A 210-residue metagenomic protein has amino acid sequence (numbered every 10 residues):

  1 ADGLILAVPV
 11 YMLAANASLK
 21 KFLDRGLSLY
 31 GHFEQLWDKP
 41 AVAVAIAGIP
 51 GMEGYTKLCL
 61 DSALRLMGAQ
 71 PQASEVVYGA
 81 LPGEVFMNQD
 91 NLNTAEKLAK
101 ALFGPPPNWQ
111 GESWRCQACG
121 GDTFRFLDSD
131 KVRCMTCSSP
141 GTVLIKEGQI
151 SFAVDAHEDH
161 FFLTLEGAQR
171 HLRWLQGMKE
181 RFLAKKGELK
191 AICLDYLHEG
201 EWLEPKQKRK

Functional and structural regions predicted by a protein language model:
A1-M67: Helix-loop-strand module that forms the ligand-binding subsite of alpha/beta enzymes
A69-K210: Glycine-rich phosphate/pyrophosphate-binding loop and the adjoining helix
